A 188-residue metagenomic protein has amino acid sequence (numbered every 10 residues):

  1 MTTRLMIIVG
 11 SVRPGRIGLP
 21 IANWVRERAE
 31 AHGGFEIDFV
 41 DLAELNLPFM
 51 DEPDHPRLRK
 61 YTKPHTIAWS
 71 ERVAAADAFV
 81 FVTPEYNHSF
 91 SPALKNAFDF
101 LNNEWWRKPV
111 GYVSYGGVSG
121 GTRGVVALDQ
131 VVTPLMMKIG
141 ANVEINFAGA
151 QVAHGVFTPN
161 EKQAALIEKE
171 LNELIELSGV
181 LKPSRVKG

Functional and structural regions predicted by a protein language model:
M1-T2, W105-R107: Short, flexible coil/linker segments at domain boundaries that flank nucleotide/cofactor-interacting
M1-T83, H88-N96, V156-G188: N-terminal beta1-alpha1-beta2 submodule of the flavodoxin-like/Rossmannoid cofactor-binding fold
D38-F49, N103, L135-H154: Mobile beta-alpha loop/short-helix "lid" or hinge segments that flank ligand
D54-H55, N102, T133, M137 (+1 more regions): A generic structural signal for secondary-structure junctions that act as hinges or helix/strand caps at the edges
T83-N87, L101-N102, S114-G117: Generic secondary-structure microfeatures
L94-W106: A short, gly/pro- and small-residue-rich
W106-G149, K162-L166: Short, glycine-/small-residue-rich phosphate/pyrophosphate-handling segment
